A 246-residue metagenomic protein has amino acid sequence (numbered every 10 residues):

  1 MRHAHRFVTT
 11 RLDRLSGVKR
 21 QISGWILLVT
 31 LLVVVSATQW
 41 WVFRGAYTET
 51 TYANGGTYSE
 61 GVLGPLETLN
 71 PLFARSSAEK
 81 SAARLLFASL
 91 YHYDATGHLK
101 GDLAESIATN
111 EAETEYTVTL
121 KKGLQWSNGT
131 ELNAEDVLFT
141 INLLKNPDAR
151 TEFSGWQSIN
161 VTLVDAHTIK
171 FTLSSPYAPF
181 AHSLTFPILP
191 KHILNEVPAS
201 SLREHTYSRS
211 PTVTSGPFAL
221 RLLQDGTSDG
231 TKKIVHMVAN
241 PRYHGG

Functional and structural regions predicted by a protein language model:
M1-A4, S106-R150, T162-V164, K170-T172: Aromatic- and charge-enriched surface segment that lines or borders ligand/interaction sites
M1-R20: N-terminal Lys/Arg-rich, disordered targeting/topogenic segments
S23-W40: Hydrophobic membrane-insertion alpha-helices, especially the h-region of bacterial N-terminal signal peptides
Q39, F153-S200, A219: Surface-exposed binding/hinge segments that line and control ligand-binding clefts or catalytic entry sites
W41-E60: Ser/Thr/Pro/Gly-rich low-complexity linker/stalk segments immediately outside membranes or between
N54-E67, E105, E115-V118, V137-T140 (+3 more regions): Short, well-ordered beta-strand elements
G61-E111, N142, V213-S215: N-terminal lobe/hinge region of extracytoplasmic solute-binding protein
T185-G246: Gly/Pro-rich hinge or "lid" segments in bacterial periplasmic/extracellular proteins
